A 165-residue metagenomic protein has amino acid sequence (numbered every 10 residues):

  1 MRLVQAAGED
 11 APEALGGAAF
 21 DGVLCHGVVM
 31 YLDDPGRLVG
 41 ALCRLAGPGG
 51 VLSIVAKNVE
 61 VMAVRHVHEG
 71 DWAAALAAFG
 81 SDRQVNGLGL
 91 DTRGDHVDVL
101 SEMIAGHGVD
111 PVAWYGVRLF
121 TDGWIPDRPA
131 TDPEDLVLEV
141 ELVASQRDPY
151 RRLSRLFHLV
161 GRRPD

Functional and structural regions predicted by a protein language model:
M1-E13: Conserved SAM-binding strand-loop segment of SAM-dependent methyltransferases
E13-V23: A short acidic, Gly/Pro-enriched loop at the edge of an enzyme's catalytic core that lines a small-molecule cofactor
D21-G36: A short SAM/SAH-binding and catalytic strip from SAM-dependent methyltransferases
G36-V51: A short glycine-rich, Lys/Arg-flanked "PGG" loop and its adjoining helix->strand segment in the class I
V51-S81: Conserved class I S-adenosyl-L-methionine
D71-R93, R118: C-terminal alpha-helical "lid/dimerization" subdomain adjacent to the S-adenosyl-L-methionine
G89-W114: Short alpha-helix
V112-D165: Conserved Class I S-adenosyl-L-methionine
